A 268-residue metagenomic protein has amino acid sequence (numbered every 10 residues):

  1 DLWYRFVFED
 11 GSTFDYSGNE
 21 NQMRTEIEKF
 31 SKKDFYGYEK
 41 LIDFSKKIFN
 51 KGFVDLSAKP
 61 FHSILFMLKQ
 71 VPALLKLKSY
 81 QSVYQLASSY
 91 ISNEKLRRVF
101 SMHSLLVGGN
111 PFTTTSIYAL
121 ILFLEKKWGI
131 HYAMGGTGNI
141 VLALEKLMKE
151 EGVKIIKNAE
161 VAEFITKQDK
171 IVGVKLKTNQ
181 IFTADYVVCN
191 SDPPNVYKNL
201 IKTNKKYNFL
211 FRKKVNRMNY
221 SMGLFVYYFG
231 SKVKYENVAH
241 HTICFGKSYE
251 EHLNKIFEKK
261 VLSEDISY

Functional and structural regions predicted by a protein language model:
D1-W3: N-terminal FAD cofactor-binding segment of flavoenzymes
F8-G11, G109-T114, I165-V172, F182: A short, glycine/Asx- and small/polar-enriched loop/turn that sits immediately N-terminal to a beta-strand
E9-T113: Rossmann-like flavin
K69, M102, L124-Y132, L224: Glycine- and acidic
K78, S88, L120-Q180: Helical element adjacent to the flavin cofactor pocket in flavoenzyme catalytic cores
R98-V99, K157, C189: General beta-strand structural signal in soluble alpha/beta enzymes
A162-Y268: Mid-domain catalytic core of redox enzymes that form a hydrophobic substrate pocket/lid adjacent to a catalytic redox
